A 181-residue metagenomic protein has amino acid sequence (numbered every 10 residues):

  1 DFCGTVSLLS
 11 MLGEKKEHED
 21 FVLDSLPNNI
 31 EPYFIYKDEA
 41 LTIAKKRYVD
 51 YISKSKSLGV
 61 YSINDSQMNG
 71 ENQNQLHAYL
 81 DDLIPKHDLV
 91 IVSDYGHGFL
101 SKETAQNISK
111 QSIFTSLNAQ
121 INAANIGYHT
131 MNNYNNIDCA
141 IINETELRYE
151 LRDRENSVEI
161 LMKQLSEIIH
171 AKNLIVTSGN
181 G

Functional and structural regions predicted by a protein language model:
D1-I43: Substrate-binding N-lobe of the ribokinase-like
D1-S7, I84-L89, Q111, I169: Short, surface-exposed connector motifs at secondary-structure boundaries
S7-L9, Y33, L89-I91, S116 (+1 more regions): A structural signal for isolated positions on well-ordered beta-strands in alpha/beta enzyme cores
E14-D24, A44, F99-L100, A123-G127 (+1 more regions): Short, charged/polar "capping" segments at the starts of alpha-helices and the immediately preceding loops
F34-A40, K45-I84: Conserved phosphate-binding/catalytic loop of the ribokinase/pfkB sugar-kinase fold
K46, V90-S93, N143: Conserved structural-core and active-site-/substrate-pathway-adjacent residues in large, well-folded domains of enzymes
H87-F99: Short acidic, glycine-rich surface-loop motifs adjacent to enzyme active sites
K102-G181: Conserved phosphate/ATP/ADP-binding segment of small-molecule kinases
